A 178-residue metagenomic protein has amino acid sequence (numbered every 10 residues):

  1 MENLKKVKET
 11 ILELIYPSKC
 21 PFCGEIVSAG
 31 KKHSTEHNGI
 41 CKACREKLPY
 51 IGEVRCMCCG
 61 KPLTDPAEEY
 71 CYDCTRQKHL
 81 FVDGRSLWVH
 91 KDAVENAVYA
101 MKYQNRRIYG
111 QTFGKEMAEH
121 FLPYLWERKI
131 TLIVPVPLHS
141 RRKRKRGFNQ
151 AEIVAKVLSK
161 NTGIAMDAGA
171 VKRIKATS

Functional and structural regions predicted by a protein language model:
M1-S178: Glycine-rich phosphate/pyrophosphate-handling loop used in enzymes and phosphotransfer proteins
